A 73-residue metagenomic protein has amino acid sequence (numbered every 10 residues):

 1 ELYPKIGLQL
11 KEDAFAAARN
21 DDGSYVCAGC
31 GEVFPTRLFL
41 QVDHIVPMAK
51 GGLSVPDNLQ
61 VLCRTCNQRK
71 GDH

Functional and structural regions predicted by a protein language model:
E1-G29, L53, D57: Short, charged surface segments at domain edges that flank catalytic/cofactor-binding sites
P4, L62-C63: Helix-centric, low-specificity signal for extended rod-like, repetitive segments
R19, E32, Q68: Residue-level marker of positions within ordered structural domains that often coincide with functionally constrained
C27-C30, C63-C66: Short cysteine clusters
G31-V61, H73: Histidine-centered nuclease catalytic patch
C66-H73: A short, conserved beta-to-alpha structural element at the edge of catalytic cores that scaffolds binding
